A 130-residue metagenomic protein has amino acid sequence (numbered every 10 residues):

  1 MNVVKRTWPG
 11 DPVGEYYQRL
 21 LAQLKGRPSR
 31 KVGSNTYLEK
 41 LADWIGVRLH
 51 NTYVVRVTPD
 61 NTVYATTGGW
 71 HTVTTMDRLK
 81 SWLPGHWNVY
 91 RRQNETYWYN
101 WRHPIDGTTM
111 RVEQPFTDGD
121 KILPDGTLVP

Functional and structural regions predicted by a protein language model:
M1-P130: Terminal leader/tail segments of proteins
